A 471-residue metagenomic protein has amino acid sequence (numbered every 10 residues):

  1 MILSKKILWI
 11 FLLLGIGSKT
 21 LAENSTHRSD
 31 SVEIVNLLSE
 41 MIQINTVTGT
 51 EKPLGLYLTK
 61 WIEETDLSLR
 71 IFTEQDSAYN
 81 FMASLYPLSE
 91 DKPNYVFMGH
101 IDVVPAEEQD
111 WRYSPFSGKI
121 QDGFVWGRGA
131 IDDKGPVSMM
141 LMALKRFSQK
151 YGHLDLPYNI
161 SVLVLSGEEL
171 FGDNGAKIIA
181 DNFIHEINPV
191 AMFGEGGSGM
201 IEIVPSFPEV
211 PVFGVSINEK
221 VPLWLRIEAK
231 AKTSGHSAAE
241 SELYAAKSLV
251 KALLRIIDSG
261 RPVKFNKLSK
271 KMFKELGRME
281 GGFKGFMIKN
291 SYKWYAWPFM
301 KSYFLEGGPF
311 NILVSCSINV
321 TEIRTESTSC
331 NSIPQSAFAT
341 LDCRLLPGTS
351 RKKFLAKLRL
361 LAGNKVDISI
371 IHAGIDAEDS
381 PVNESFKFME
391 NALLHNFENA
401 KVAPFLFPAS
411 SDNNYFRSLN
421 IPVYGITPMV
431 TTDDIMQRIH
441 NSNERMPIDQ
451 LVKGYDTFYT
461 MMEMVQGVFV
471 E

Functional and structural regions predicted by a protein language model:
M1-S25: Bacterial Sec-dependent N-terminal signal peptides
N24-A130, K134, Q149-Y158, L341: Acidic/His- and Gly-rich active-site-bordering loop/insert found across diverse amide/peptide-bond hydrolases
V35-I44, E228-A231, V366-H372: Acidic/histidine-rich, surface-exposed loop or edge segments in extracytoplasmic proteins
A78, Y113, P157, I187-N188 (+4 more regions): Short, solvent-exposed loop/turn segments at the edges of secondary structure
E90, M200-I203, E209-V210, P262-S336 (+4 more regions): An extended, acidic, His-containing surface patch that forms the Zn2+-binding/catalytic region of metallohydrolases
V125, I131-G214: Acidic/histidine-rich catalytic neighborhood of metal-dependent amide-processing enzymes
K177-D181, H236-P262: A short core secondary-structure module
P208-P211, A229-S237: Flexible glycine/proline-enriched surface loops and loop-helix/loop-strand junctions
